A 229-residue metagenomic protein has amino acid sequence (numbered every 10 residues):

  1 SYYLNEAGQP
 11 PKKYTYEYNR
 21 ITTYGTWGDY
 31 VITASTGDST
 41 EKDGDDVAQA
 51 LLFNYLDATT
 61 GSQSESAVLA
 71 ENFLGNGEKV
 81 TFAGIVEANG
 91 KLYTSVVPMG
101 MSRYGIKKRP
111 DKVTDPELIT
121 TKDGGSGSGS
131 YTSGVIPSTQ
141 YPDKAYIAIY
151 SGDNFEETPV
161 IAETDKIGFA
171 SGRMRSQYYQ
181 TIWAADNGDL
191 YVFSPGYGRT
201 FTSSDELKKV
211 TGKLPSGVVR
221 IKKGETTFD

Functional and structural regions predicted by a protein language model:
S1-V80: Post-signal peptide N-terminal segment of secreted/secretory-pathway proteins
Y2-Y3, V47-T60, K107-E156, D205-T226: Beta-propeller blade signature
N5-Y14, S64-V80, N154-Q177, G224-D229: Surface-exposed loop and turn segments in beta-propeller and other repeat-based domains that flank or scaffold
R20-Y30, D38, K79-Y93, G100-M101 (+2 more regions): Structural signature of eukaryotic scaffold interfaces centered on beta-propeller domains
T33, Q63-E65, T94, E157 (+1 more regions): Short hydrophobic/aromatic-rich beta-strand segments that constitute the beta-sheet cores of beta-sandwich/beta-barrel
V68-L69, T121-G125, N187-F193, T226: Short linear motifs at secondary-structure transitions and domain/linker junctions
V96-P110: Short, solvent-exposed beta-strand-terminating loops
Q140-Y150, N154-V219: Loop-centered beta-sheet repeat module
